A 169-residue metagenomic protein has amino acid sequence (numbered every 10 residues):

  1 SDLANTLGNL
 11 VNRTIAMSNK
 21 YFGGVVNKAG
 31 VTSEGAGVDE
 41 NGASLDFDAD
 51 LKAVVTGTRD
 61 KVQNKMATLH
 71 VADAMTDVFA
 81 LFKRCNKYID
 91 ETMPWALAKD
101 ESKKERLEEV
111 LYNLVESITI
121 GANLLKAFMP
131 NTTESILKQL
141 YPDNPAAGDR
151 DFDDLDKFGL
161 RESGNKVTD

Functional and structural regions predicted by a protein language model:
S1-R106: Long, charged, mostly alpha-helical binding arms that flank functional sites
A36, E40-N41, N64, L69-H70 (+1 more regions): Basic, alpha-helical terminal appendages of large translation-related enzymes
